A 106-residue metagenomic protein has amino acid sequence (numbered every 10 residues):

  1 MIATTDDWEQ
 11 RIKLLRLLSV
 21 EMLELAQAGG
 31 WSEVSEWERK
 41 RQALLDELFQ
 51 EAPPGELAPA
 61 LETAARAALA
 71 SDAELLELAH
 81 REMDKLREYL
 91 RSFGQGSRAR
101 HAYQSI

Functional and structural regions predicted by a protein language model:
M1-E21, Q27: Long, hydrophobic N-terminal alpha-helical segment
L14-R16, L57-P59, A68-L69: Short hydrophobic/aromatic segments of transmembrane alpha-helices and their interfaces
S19, L23-A26, L45-F49, D72-A79: A structural signal for well-ordered alpha-helices, especially hydrophobic packing surfaces of coiled-coils
A26-S32: Short helix-adjacent coil turns
Q50-L61: Short, solvent-exposed, charged loop/turn and helix-capping segments that join or cap alpha-helices on peripheral
L61-I106: Short terminal interaction segments
